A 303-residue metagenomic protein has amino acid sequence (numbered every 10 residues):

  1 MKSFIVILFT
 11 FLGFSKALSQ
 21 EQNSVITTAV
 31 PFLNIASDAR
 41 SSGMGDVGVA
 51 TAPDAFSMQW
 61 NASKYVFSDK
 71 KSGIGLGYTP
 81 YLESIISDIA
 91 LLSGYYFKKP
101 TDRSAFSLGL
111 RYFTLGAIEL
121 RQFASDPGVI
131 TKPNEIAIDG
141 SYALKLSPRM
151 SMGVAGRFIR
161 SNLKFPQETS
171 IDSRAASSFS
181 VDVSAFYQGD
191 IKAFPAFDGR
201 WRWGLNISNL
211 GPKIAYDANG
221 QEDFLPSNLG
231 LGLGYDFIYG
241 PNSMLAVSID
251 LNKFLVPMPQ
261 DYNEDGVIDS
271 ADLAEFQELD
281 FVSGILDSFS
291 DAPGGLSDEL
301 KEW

Functional and structural regions predicted by a protein language model:
M1-F4, P148: Positively charged n-region of N-terminal signal peptides that target proteins for export
F4-G13: Sec-dependent N-terminal signal peptides
F14-S19: Sec/Tat signal peptide C-region and signal peptidase I cleavage site
Q20-W303: Subset of outer-membrane beta-barrel
